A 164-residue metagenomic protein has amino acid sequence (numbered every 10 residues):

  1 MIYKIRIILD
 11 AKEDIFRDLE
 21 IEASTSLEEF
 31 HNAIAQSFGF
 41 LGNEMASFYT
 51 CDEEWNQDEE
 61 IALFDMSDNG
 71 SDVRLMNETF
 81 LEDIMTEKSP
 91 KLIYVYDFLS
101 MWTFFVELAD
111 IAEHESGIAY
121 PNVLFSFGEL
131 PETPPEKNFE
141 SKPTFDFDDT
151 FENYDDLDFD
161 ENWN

Functional and structural regions predicted by a protein language model:
M1-N164: Short linear regulatory motifs enriched in tryptophan with gly/pro/ser
